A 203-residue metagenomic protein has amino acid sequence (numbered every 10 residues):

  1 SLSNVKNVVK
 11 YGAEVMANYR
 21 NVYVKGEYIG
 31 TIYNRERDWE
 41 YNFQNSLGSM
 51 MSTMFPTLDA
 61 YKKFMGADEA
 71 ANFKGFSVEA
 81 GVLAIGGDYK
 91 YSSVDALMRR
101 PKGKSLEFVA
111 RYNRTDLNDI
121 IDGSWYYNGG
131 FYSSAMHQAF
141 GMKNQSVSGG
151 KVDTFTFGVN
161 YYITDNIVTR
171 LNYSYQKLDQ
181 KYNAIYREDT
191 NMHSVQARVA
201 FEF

Functional and structural regions predicted by a protein language model:
S1-F203: Outer-membrane beta-barrel pore domains
